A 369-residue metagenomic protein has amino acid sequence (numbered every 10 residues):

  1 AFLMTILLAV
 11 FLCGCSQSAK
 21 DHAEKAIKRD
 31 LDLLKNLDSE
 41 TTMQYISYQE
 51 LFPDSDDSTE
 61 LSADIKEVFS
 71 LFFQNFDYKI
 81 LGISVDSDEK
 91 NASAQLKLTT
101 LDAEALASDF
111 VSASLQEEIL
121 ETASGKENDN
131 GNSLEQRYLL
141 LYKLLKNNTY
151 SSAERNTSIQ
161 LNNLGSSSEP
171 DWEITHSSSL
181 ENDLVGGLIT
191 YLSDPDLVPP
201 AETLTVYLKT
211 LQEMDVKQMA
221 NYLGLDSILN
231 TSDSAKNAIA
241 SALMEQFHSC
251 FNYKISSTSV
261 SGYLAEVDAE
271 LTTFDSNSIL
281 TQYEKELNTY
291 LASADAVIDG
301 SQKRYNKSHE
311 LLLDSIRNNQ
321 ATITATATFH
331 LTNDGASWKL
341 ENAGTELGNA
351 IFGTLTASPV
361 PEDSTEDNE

Functional and structural regions predicted by a protein language model:
A1-L7: Sec-dependent N-terminal signal peptides
F11-G14: C-terminal motif of bacterial Sec signal peptides marking the signal peptidase cleavage site
Q17-L71, N75-D77, G186-K254, S278: Core segments of small alpha/beta cavity-forming domains
E40-T41, T100-A103, V216-Q218, F274-D275 (+1 more regions): Primarily extracytoplasmic ectodomains and periplasmic/lumenal surface modules that are beta-strand-rich
Y45-P53, Q136-L139, S152-S158, N221-K236 (+2 more regions): Short glycine-rich, low-complexity/disordered patches
A63-L144, A238-S315, E366-D367: Surface-exposed, charged secondary-structure patches
A105, S114-S193, T289-K303, R317 (+1 more regions): Short beta-strand edge/turn micro-motifs at domain boundaries
